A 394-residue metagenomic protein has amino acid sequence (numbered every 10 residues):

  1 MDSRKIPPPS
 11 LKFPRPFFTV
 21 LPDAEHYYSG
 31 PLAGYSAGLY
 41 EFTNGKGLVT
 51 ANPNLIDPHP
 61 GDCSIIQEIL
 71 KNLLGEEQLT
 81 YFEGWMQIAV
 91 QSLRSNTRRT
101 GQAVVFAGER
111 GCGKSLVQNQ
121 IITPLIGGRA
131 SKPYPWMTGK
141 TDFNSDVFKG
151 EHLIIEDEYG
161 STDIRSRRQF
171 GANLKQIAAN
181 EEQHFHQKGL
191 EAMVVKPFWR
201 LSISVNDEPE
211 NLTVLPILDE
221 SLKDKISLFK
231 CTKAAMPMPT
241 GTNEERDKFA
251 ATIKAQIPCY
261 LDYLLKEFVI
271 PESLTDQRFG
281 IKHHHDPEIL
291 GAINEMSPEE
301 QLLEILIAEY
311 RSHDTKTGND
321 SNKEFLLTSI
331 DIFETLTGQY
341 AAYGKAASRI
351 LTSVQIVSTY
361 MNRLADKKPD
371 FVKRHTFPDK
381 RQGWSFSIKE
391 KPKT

Functional and structural regions predicted by a protein language model:
M1-E77, S92-S95, D146-F148, P209-L212 (+9 more regions): N-terminal nucleic-acid engagement/recognition segments and initiation subdomains in replication, restriction
S36-I155, F170, S227-K230, L264-L265 (+1 more regions): P-loop NTPase catalytic core of nucleic-acid-dependent motor ATPases
A103-G108, R200-S204, V357: Extended hydrophobic secondary-structure segments that form protein cores and membrane-embedded regions
A107-R110, A172, E272-T394: DNA transaction DNA-binding modules
I121-I122, E156, L174, S202 (+6 more regions): Conserved RecA-like P-loop NTPase ATPase core
N144-V195: Conserved nucleotide-sensing/catalytic segment adjacent to the nucleotide-binding pocket in NTP-handling enzymes
D157-Y159, Q187-L190, F198-P209, K230-K233: A short beta-strand-to-loop transition that corresponds to the Sensor-1 phosphate-sensing loop of AAA+ P-loop ATPases
V195-F198, E208, T213-N294: Phosphate-sensing "switch" segment of ASCE/P-loop ATPases
